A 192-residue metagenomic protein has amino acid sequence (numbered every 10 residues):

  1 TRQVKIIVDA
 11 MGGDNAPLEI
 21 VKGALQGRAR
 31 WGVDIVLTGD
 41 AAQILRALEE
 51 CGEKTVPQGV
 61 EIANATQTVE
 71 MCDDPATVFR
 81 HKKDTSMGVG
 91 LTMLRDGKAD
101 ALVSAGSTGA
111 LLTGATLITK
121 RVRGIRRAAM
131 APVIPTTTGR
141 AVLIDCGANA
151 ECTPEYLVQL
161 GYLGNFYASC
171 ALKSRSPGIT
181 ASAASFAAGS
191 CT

Functional and structural regions predicted by a protein language model:
T1-A105, A110-L117, F166-T180, S185-T192: Contiguous, glycine/small-aliphatic-enriched amphipathic segments in soluble metabolic enzymes
V8-D9, I118-R121, A150-Y156: Acidic/glycine-enriched edge-of-secondary-structure segments
L112-G147: Short, acidic/small-residue loops that bind anionic groups at enzyme active sites
R127-A128, I144, A150-L172: Active-site glycine-rich loop that binds ribose-phosphate moieties when present
P135, I144, L157, G189-S190: Non-catalytic structural scaffold of enzyme domains
D145-A148, A181-A183: Short, structured patches in soluble enzyme cores that scaffold and shape functional sites
